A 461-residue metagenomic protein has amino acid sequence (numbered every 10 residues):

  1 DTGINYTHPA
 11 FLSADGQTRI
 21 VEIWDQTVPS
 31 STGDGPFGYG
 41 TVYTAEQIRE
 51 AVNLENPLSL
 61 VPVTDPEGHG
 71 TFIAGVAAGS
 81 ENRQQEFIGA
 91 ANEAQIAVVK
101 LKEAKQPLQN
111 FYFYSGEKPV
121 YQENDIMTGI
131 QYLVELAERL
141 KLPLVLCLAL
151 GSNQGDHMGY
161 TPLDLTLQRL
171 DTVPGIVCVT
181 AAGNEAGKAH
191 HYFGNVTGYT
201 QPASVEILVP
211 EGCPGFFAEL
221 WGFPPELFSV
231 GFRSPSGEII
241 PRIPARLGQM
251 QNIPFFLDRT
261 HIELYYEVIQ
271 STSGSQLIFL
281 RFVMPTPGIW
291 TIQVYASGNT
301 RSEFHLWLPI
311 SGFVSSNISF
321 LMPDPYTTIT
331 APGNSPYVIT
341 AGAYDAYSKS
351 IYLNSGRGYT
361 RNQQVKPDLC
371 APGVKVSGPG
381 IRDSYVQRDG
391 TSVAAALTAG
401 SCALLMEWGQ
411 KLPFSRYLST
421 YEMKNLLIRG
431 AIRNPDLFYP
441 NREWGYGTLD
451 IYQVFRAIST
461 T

Functional and structural regions predicted by a protein language model:
D1, G183, G390: Active-site glycine-centered loops adjacent to acidic/histidine catalytic or metal-binding residues that shape
G3-Q122, C213-P214, P225-E226, S335-Y337 (+2 more regions): Subtilisin-like serine protease catalytic core
W24-P29, G33, F37-Q47, K188-Q276 (+2 more regions): Extracellular S/T/G-rich loop segment that most often corresponds to the catalytic His/Ser-adjacent loop
A74-A77, E86, A97-K105, V134-L144 (+3 more regions): Hydrolase catalytic cores
T128-M158, A181-A182, Y295-S297: Short acidic, glycine-rich surface-loop motifs adjacent to enzyme active sites
V145-L146, L163-G198, G447-R456: Catalytic cores of secreted or luminal carbohydrate-active enzymes
P214-F216, F282-G298: Noncatalytic modules at the cell exterior or secretory-pathway interfaces, chiefly beta-strand-rich lectin/adhesion
N299-S311: Edge beta-strands of jelly-roll/beta-sandwich modules across compartments, strongly enriched in secreted/luminal
